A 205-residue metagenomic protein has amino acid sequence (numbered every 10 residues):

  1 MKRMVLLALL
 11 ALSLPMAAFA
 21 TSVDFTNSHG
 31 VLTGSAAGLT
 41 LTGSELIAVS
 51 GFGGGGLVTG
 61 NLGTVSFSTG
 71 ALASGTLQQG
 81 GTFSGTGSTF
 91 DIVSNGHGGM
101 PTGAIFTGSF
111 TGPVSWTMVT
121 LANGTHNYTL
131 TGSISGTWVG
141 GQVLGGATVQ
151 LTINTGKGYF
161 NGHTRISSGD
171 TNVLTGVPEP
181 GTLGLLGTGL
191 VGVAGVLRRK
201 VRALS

Functional and structural regions predicted by a protein language model:
M1-V23, I166-G195, L204: Short, threonine-centered small-residue motifs that mark membrane-proximal processing/anchoring sites and TM-junction
L7, V31, I47, W116 (+5 more regions): A generic structural micro-environment signature that highlights single residues at secondary-structure boundaries
F19-G87, Q150-G176: N-terminal segment immediately downstream of the Sec signal-peptide cleavage site in secreted/extracellular proteins
G80-P101: Short, acidic/charged, Gly/Pro-enriched secondary-structure junctions
S94-K157: Acidic, glycine-rich flexible loop segments
L197-R199: Structural signal for the C-terminal ends of transmembrane alpha-helices and the immediately following loop
